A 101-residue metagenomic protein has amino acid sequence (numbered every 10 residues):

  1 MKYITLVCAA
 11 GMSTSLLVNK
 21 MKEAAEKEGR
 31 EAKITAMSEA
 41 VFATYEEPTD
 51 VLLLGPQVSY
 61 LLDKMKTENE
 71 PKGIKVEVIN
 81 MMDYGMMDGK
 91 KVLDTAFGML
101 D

Functional and structural regions predicted by a protein language model:
K2-E39: Conserved active-site segments centered on acidic
Y3, K75-D101: Ser/Thr/Gly-rich flexible loops in soluble cytosolic domains mediating phosphotransfer, phosphorylation
A10, Q57-S59: Short glycine-rich anion-binding loops that position phosphate/pyrophosphate groups of nucleotides and phosphorylated
S15-V18, S59-D63: Short, surface-exposed alpha-helical segments at coil->helix boundaries
N19, E23, T67, D94 (+1 more regions): Short, well-ordered alpha-helices that flank and scaffold nucleotide-derived cofactor binding pockets
S38-F42, L61: Short acidic active-site motifs
E46-V51: Short acidic/histidine-rich motifs immediately flanking catalytic phosphotransfer sites in two-component signaling
L61-M81: A short, gly/pro- and small-residue-rich
